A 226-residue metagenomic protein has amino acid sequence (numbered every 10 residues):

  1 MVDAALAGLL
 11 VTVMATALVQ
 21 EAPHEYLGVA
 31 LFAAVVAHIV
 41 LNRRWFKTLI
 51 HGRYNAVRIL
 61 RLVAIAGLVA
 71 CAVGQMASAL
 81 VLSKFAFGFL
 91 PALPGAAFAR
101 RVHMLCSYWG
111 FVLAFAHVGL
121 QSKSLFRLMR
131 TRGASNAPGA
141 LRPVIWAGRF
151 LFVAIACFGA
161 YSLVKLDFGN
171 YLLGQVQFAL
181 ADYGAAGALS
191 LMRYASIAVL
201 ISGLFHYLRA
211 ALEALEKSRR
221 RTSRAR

Functional and structural regions predicted by a protein language model:
M1-R226: Membrane-embedded alpha-helical bundles that constitute the cytochrome b-like, heme-associated redox core of multi-pass
